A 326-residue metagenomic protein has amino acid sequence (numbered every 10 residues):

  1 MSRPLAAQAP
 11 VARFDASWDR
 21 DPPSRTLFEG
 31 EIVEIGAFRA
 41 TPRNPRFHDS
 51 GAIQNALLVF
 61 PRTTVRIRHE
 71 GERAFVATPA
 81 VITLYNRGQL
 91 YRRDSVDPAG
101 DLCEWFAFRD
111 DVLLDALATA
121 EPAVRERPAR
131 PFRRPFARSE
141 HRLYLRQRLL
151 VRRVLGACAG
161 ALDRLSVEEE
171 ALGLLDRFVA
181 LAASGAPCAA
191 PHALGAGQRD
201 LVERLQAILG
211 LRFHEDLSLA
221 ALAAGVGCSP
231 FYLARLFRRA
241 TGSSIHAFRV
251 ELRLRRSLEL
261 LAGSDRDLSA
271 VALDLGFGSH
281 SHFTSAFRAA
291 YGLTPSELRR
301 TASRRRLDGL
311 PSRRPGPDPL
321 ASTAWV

Functional and structural regions predicted by a protein language model:
S2-P22: Membrane-cytosol interface segments
W18-A129, A159-R164: N-terminal regulatory/effector-sensing and dimerization cores that precede helix-turn-helix DNA-binding domains
F47-H48, D216, D265-R266: Residue at a beta-strand N-cap/secondary-structure junction
V96, T119-A120, L181, L260 (+1 more regions): Residue-level signal for well-ordered alpha-helical positions
R125-R148, L155-V226, R239-E251: Short, Lys/Arg-enriched, Trp-marked, Pro/Gly-tolerant hinge/linker segments that flank
R204-G210, E215-R255, A272-T301: Basic/polar phosphate-binding segments, predominantly the helix-turn-helix DNA-binding elements of transcriptional
E259-R266, D274-G276, S281-V326: …primarily DNA-binding HTH/wHTH and HhH modules…
